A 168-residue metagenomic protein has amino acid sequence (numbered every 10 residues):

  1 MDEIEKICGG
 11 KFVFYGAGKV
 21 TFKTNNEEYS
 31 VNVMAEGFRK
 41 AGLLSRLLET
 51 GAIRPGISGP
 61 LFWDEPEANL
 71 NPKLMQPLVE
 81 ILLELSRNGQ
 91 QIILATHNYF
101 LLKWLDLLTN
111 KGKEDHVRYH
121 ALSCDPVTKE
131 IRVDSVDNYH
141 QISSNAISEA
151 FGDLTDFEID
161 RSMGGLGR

Functional and structural regions predicted by a protein language model:
M1-I57, D125-R168: Phosphate-coordinating catalytic segments in nucleotide- and nucleic-acid-processing enzymes
S58-G59, G89-I93: Loop/turn-to-beta-strand initiation segments
D64-P66: Walker B catalytic acidic pair
P77-L78, L82: Conserved hydrophobic alpha-helix in the ABC-type ATPase nucleotide-binding domain
A95-H97: H-loop/switch region of ABC-family ATPase nucleotide-binding domains
L102-K103: A short, surface-exposed alpha-helical micro-motif characterized by mixed small hydrophobic and charged/polar residues
L107-K129: A short helix-turn-beta junction within AAA+ P-loop NTPase domains corresponding to the substrate/partner-engaging
